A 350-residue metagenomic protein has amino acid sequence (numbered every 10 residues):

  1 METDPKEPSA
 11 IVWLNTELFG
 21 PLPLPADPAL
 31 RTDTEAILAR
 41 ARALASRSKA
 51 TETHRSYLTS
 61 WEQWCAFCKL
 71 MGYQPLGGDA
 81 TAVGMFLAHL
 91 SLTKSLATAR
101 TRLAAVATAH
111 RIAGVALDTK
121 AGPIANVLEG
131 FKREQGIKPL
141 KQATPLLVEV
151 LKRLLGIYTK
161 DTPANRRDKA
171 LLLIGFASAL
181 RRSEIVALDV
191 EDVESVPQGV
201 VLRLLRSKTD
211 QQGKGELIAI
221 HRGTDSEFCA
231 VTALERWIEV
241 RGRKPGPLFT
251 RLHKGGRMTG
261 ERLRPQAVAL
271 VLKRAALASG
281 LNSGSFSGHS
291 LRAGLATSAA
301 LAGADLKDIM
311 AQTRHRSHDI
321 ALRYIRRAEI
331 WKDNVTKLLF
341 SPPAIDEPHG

Functional and structural regions predicted by a protein language model:
M1-G350: Extended, non-catalytic subsegments within catalytic or DNA/protein-binding/adaptor domains
